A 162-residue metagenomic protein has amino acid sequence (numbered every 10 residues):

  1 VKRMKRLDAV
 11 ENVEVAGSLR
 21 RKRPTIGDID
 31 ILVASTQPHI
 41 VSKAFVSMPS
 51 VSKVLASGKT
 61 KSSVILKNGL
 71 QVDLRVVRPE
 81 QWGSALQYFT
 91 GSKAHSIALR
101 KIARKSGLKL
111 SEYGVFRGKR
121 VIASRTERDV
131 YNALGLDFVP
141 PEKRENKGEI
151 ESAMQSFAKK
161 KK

Functional and structural regions predicted by a protein language model:
V1-I40: Active-site nucleotide-donor binding segment shared across nucleotidyl transfer reactions
R3-M4, K160-K162: Conserved small-residue-rich
H39-K161: Acidic, metal-coordinating catalytic segment for phosphate/diphosphate chemistry, firing primarily on the Nudix
